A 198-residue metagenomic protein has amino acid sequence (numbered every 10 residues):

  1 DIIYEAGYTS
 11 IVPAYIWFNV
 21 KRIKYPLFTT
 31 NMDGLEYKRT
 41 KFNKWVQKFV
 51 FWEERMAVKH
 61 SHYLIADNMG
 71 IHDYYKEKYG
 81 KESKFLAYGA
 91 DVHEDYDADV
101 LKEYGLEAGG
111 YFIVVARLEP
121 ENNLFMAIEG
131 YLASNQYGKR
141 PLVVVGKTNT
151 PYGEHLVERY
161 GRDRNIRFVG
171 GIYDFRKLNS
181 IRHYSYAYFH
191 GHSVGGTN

Functional and structural regions predicted by a protein language model:
D1-M32, G196: An aromatic- and histidine-rich active-site surface loop
V46-L64: Membrane-proximal helix-turn-helix segments that form the acceptor-binding/catalytic region of lipid-linked
I65, K102-A133, V143: Conserved donor-binding/catalytic core segment of Leloir-type glycosyltransferases
G70, G89: Carbohydrate-associated surface elements
Y88, V114-E119, G146-K147, G170-G171: Conserved donor-binding loops in enzymes that form glycosidic bonds
E94, R117-E121, A133-Q136, N149-T150 (+2 more regions): Nucleotide-sugar-dependent glycosyltransferase donor-binding/catalytic pocket residues
G146, E154-R176: Nucleotide-activated donor-binding/catalytic signature segment of Leloir-type glycosyltransferases, i.e., the conserved
S180-G196: Acidic donor-binding loop of glycosyltransferase active sites
